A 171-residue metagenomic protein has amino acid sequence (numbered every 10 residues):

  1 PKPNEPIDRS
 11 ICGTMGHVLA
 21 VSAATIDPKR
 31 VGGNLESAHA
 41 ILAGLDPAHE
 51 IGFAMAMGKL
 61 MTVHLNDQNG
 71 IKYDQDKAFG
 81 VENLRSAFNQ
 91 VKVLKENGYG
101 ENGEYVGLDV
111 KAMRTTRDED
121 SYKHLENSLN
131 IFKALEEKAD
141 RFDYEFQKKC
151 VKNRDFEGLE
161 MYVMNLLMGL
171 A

Functional and structural regions predicted by a protein language model:
K2-R9: Eukaryote-skewed repeat-based solenoidal scaffolds used as protein-protein interaction platforms, primarily
S10-A171: Histidine-acidic metal/acid-base catalytic patches
